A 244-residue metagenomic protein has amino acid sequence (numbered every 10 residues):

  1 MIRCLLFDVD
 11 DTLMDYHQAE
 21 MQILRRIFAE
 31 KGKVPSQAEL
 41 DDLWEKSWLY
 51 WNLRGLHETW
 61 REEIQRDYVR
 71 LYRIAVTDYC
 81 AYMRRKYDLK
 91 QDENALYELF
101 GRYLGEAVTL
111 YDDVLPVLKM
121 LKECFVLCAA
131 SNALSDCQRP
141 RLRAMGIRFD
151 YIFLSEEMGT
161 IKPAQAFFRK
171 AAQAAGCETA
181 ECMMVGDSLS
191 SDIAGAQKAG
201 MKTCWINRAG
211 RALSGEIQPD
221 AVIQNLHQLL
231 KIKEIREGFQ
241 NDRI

Functional and structural regions predicted by a protein language model:
M1-L5, Q18, A38, K90-E93 (+3 more regions): Asp-based, Mg2+/Mn2+-dependent phosphohydrolase catalytic module
I2-D112: N-terminal helical cap/lid subdomain that shapes the substrate entry/recognition surface in HAD-like hydrolases
